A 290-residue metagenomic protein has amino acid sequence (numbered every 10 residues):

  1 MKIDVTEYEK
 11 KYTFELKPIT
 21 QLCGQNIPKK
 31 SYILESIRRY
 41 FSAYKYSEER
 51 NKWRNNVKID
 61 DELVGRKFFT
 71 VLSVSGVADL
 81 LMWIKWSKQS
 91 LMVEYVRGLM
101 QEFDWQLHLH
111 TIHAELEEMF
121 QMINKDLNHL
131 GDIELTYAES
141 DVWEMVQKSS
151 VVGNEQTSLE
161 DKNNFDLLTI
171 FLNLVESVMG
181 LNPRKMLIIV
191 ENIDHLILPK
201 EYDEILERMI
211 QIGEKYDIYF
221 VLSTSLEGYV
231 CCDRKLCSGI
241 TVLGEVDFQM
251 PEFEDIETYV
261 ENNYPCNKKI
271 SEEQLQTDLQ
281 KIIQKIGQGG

Functional and structural regions predicted by a protein language model:
K2-N51, S271-G290: Glycine-rich P-loop/Walker A and Walker A-like loops and their local beta1-loop-alpha1 context in P-loop NTPases
G24-I27, I189-D194, S223-L226: Structural motif
Y46-L109: P-loop NTPase motor core
D104-L167: Conserved P-loop NTPase mechanochemical-coupling segment
V151-I189, I193-K200: Conserved helicase/translocase P-loop NTPase motor core
L196-Y216: Conserved Walker B catalytic segment
I210-K235: Sensor-1/coupling segment of RecA-like P-loop NTPase cores
D233-T258: A short helix-turn-beta junction within AAA+ P-loop NTPase domains corresponding to the substrate/partner-engaging
